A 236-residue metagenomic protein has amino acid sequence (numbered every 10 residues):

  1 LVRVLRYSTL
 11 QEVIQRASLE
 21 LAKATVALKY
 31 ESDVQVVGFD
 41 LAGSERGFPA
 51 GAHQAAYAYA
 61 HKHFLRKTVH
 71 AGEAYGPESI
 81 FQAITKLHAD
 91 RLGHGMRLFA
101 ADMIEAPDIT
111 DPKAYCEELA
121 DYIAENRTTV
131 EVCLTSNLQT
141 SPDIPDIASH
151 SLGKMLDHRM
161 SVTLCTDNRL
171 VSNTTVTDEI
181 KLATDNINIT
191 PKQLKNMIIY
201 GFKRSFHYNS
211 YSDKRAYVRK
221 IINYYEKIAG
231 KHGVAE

Functional and structural regions predicted by a protein language model:
L1-R16: Active-site mouth loops of central-metabolism enzymes
V13-G38, R46-D90, P107-T128, D146-M160 (+1 more regions): Histidine/acidic residue-rich metal-binding segments in metalloenzymes
T68-A74, L134, M160-V176: Short acidic/histidine-rich active-site segments
R91-M103, L170: Glycine-rich phosphate-binding active-site loops on the catalytic face of alpha/beta enzymes
M103-P112, V176-N188: C-terminal helical cap(s) of enzyme catalytic domains, especially alpha/beta-barrels
S136-S141, T163-C165, K181-I187: Short beta-alpha connecting loops at secondary-structure transitions that line or flank enzyme active sites
D178, L182, N188-E236: Mid-to-C-terminal alpha-helical segments outside catalytic/metal-binding sites
